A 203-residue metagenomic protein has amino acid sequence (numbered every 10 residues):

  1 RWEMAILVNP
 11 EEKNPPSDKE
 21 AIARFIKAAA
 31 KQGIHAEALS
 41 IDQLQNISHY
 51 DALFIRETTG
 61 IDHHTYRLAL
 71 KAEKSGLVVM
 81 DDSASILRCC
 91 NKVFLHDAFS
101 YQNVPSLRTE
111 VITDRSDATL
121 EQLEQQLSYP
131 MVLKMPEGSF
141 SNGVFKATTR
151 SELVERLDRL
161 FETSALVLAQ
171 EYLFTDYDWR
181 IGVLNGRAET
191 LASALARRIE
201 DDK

Functional and structural regions predicted by a protein language model:
R1-R108: Conserved N-proximal alpha/beta basic substrate-recognition cap immediately N-terminal to, or forming the N-lobe
N9-E12, S85-I86, D114-D117, E137-F140 (+2 more regions): Short acidic/polar capping segments at secondary-structure boundaries
F54-R56, D97-S100, Q125-S128, T149-S151 (+1 more regions): Short, hinge-like loop/turn segments at secondary-structure boundaries
R56, I112, A194: Conserved residues at the C-terminal ends of beta-strands
L95, T109, M131-V154, Y177-D178: Glycine-rich phosphate-binding loop of ATP-grasp-fold ATP-dependent ligases
F99-S100, E124-N142, S164-D176, L195: ATP-grasp fold ATP-binding core
L107-P130: Rossmann-like NAD(P)H-binding beta-loop-alpha module
F145-K203: Phosphate-binding site of ATP-dependent enzymes
